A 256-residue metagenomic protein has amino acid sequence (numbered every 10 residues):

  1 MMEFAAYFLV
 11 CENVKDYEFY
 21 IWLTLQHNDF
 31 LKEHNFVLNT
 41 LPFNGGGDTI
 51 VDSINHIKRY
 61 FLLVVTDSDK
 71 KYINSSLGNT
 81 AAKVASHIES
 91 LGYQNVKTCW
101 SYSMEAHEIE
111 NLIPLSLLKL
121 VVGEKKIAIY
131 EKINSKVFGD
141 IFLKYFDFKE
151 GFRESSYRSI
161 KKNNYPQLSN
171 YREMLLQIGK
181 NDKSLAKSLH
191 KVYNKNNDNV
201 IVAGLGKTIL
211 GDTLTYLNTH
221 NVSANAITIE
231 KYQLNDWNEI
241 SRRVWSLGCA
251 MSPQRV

Functional and structural regions predicted by a protein language model:
M1-I73: RecA-like P-loop NTPase motor core
W22-K32, S53-R59, N79-N95, K119-V121: Short, surface-exposed basic-aromatic patches at helix termini and helix-loop junctions that form
D67, K71-S75, A82-S86, S90-E124 (+2 more regions): TOPRIM fold recognition
K83-V200: Activity-critical C-terminal alpha-helical subdomain
K162-V256: Extended, basic/helix-rich recognition subdomains
